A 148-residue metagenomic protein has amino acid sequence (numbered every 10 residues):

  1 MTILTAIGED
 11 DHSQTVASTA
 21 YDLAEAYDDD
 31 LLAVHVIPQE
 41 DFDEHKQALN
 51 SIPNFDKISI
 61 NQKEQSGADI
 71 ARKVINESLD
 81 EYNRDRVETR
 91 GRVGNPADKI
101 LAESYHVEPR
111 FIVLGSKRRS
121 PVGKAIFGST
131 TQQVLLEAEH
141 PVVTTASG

Functional and structural regions predicted by a protein language model:
T2-P53: Small/aliphatic-rich secondary-structure junction motif
Y21, N76, Q132: Active-site phosphate/pyrophosphate- and oxyanion-stabilizing loops and adjacent acidic/basic residues in soluble
V34, S66-E77, Y82-D85: Ordered, amphipathic secondary-structure segments that act as subunit-interaction surfaces in large macromolecular
P53-I70: A short acidic, glycine-rich active-site loop that binds or catalyzes chemistry on phosphate/adenosine moieties
N76-I112: Structural beta-alpha unit
H106-G148: Gly/Ser-rich helix-loop-strand patches that form or flank binding pockets for ribonucleotide-derived cofactors
